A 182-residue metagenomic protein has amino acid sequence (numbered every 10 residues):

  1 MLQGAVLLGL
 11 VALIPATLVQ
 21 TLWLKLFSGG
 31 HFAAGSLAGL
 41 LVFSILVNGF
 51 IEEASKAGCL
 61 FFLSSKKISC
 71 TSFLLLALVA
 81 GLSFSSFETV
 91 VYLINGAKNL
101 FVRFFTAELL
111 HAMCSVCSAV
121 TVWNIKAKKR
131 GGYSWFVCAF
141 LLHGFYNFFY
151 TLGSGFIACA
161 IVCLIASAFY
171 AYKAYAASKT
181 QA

Functional and structural regions predicted by a protein language model:
M1-A182: Hydrophobic alpha-helical segments at protein termini of multi-pass membrane proteins
